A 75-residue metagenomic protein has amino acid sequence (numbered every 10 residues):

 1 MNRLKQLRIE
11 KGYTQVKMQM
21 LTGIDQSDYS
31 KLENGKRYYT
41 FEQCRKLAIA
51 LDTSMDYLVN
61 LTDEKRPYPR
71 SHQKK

Functional and structural regions predicted by a protein language model:
M1-E10: A short, Lys/Arg-rich alpha-helix, primarily the initiator
L4, Q15, Q26, F41-C44: Helix-turn-helix DNA-binding elements, focusing on the entry/boundary residues of the two helices that contact DNA
R8, Q19, A48: The alpha-helix within a helix-turn-helix
E10, I49, V59-K75: Short, charged recognition helix plus adjacent turn of helix-turn-helix-like nucleic-acid-binding domains
G12-N34: Short alpha-helical DNA-recognition segment
G23, E42-Y57: DNA major-groove recognition helix of helix-turn-helix/homeodomain DNA-binding modules
E33, Q43, V59-T62: DNA major-groove recognition helix of helix-turn-helix
